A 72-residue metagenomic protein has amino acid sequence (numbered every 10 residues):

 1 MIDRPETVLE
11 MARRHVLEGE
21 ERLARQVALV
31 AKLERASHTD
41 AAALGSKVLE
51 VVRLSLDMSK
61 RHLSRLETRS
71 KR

Functional and structural regions predicted by a protein language model:
M1-R72: Anionic, Ser/Thr-rich low-complexity intrinsically disordered regions
